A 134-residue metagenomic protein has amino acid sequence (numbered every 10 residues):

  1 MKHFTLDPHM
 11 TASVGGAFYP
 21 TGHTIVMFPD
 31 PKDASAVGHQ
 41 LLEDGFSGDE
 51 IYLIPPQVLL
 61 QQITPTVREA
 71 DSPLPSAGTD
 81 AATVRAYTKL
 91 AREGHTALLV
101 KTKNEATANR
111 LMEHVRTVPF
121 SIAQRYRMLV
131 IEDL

Functional and structural regions predicted by a protein language model:
M1-L134: Positively charged, small/polar-rich N-terminal and surface patches that mediate targeting and assembly and bind
